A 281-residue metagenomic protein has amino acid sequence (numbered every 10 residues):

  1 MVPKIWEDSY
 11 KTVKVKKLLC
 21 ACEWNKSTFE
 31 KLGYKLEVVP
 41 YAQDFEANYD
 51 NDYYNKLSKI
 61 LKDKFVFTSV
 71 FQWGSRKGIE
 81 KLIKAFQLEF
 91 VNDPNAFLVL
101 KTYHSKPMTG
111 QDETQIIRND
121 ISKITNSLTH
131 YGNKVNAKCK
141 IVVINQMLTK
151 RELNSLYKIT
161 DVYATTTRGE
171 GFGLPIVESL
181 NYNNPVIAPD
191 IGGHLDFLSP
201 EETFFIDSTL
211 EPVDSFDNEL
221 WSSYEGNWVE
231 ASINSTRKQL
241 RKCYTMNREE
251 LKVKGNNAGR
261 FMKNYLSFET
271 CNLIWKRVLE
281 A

Functional and structural regions predicted by a protein language model:
M1-E30: Extended catalytic core of nucleotide-activated donor transferases of GT-like folds
E7, A42-K62: Acidic anion/phosphate-binding donor-loop and adjacent secondary structure in glycosyltransferase catalytic cores
K59-K77, I83-F86, L98-L100: Conserved donor-binding/catalytic core segment of Leloir-type glycosyltransferases
Q111-N154: Nucleotide-activated donor-binding/catalytic signature segment of Leloir-type glycosyltransferases, i.e., the conserved
R168: Aromatic "clamp/platform" in nucleotide-sugar-dependent glycosyltransferases that forms part of the donor/acceptor
L195-K242: Change "using UDP/GDP/dTDP sugars" to "using nucleotide sugars
W228-K238, T245-R277: A charged, aromatic-enriched C-terminal amphipathic alpha-helix characteristic of glycosyltransferases across folds
